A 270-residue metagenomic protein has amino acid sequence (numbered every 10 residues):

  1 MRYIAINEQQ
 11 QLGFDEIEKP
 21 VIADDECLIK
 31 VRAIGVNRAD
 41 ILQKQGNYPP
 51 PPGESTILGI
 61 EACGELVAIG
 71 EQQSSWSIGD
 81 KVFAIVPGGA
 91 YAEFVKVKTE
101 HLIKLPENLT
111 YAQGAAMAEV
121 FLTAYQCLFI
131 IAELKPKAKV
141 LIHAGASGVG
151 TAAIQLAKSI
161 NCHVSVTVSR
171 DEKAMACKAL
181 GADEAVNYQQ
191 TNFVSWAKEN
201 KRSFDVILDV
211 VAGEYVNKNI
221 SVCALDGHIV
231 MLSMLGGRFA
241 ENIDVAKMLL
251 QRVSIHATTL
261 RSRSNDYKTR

Functional and structural regions predicted by a protein language model:
E18-G35, N47-G89: Glycine-rich beta-strand-centered segment in the early N-terminal region that forms part of a ligand/cofactor-binding
W76-S77, L134, C223: Short, well-ordered loop/turn sites that connect or cap secondary structure elements
K81, K139, H163, G227-H228 (+1 more regions): Short glycine-centered segments of the SAM/dcSAM-binding site in methyltransferase folds
K81-A144: NAD(P)H dinucleotide-binding glycine-rich loop of Rossmann-like/cofactor-binding domains, especially the beta1-alpha1
T123, V149, Y215: Hydrophobic/small residue at the entry helix of a nucleotide-binding pocket
I142, K158-K218: Adenosine-nucleotide cofactor-binding segment
A146, I154: N-terminal Rossmann NAD(P)H-binding glycine-rich loop of SDR-like oxidoreductase domains
V168, E214-R270: Glycine-rich phosphate-binding loop and adjacent beta-alpha segment of Rossmann(oid) nucleotide-cofactor-binding
